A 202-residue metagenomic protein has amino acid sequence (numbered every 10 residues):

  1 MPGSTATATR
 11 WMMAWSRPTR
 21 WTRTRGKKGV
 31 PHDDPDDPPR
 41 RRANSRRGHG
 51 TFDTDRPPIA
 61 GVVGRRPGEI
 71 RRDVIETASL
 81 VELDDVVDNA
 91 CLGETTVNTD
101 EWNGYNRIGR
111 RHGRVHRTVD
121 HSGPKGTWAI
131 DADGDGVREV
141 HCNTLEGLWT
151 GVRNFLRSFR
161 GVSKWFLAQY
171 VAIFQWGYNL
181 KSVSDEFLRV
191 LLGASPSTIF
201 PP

Functional and structural regions predicted by a protein language model:
M1-P202: Residue-level recognition of single "structural anchor" positions that define or cap local secondary structure
